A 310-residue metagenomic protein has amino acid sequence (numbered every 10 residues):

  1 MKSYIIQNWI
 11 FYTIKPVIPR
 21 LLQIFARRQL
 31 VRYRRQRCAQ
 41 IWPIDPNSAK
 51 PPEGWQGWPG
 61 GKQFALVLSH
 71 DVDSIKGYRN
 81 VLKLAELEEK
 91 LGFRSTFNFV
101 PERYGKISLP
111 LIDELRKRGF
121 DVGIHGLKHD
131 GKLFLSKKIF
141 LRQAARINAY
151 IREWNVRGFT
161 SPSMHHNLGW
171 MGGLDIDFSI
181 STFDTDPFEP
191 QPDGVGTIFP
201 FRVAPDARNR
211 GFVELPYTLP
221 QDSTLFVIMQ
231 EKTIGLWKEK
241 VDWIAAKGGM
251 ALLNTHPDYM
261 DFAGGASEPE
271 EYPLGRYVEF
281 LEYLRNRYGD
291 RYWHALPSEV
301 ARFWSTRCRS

Functional and structural regions predicted by a protein language model:
M1-V67, Y292-A295: N-terminal pre-catalytic segment of deacetylase/amide-hydrolase enzymes
I14, D71, V122, F159 (+4 more regions): Conserved, mostly hydrophobic/aromatic
I24, R32-A39, E53-G54, G105 (+1 more regions): Active-site-adjacent pocket scaffolds in enzyme catalytic domains
R34-D121, V156, S163, N167 (+2 more regions): Active-site beta->alpha N-cap acidic-glycine motif
K50-P52, G60, I234-S310: C-terminal domain-boundary segment and adjacent tail
K62-L66, L91-S95, K117-V122, R152-R157 (+4 more regions): Short, well-ordered coil/turn segments that N-cap beta-strands
D73-R79, N98-L109, D130-L141, G158-G169 (+5 more regions): Acidic-and-aromatic substrate-binding clefts and catalytic sites of carbohydrate-active enzymes
R116-G119, G123-L127, D177-T182, V227: Glycan-processing catalytic domains of CAZymes
